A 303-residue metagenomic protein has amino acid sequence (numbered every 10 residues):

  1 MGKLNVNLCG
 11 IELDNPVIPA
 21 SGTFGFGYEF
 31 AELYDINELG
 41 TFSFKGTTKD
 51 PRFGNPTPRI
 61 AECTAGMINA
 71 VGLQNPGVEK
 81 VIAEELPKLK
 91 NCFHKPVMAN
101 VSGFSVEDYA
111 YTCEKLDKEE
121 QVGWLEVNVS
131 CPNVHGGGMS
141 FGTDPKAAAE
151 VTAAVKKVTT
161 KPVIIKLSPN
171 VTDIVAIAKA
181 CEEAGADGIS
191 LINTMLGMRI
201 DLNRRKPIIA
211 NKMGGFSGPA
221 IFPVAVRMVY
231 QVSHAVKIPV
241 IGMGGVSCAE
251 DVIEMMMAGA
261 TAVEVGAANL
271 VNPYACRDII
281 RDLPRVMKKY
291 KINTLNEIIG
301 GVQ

Functional and structural regions predicted by a protein language model:
M1-V97, S102-F104, I279: N-terminal capping/small domains of soluble enzymes
L33, K45, K88, E119 (+6 more regions): Change "in soluble alpha/beta enzymes" to "in soluble alpha/beta proteins
L39-G40, K45, K95, V122-L125 (+3 more regions): Short acidic/polar active-site loop segments enriched in Thr and Asp
T48-F53, P132-V134, L196-R199, L270-N272: Short gly/pro/ser/thr-enriched loop/turn and capping motifs at secondary-structure boundaries
N55-T64, I200-G214, M256, A268-N293: C-terminal helical cap(s) of enzyme catalytic domains, especially alpha/beta-barrels
F104-I241, E250-V265: Alpha/beta enzyme core
V246: Short donor-sugar binding/catalytic loops of nucleotide-sugar-dependent glycosyltransferases, especially enzymes
N296-Q303: A short, charged, Gly/Pro-tolerant segment at domain boundaries
